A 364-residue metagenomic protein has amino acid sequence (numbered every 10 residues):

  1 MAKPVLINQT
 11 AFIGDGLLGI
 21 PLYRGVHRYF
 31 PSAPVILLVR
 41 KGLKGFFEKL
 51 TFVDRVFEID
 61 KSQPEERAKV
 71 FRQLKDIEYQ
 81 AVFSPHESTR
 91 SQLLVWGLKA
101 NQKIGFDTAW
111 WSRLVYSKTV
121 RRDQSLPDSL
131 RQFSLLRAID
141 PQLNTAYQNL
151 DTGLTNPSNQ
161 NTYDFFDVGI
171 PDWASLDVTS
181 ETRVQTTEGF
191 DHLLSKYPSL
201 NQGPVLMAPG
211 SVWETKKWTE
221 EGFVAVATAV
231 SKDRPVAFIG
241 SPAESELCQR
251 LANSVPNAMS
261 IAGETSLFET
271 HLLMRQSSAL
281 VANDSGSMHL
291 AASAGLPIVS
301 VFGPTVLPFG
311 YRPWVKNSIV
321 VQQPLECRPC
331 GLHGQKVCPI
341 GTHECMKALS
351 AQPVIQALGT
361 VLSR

Functional and structural regions predicted by a protein language model:
M1-R364: Catalytic machinery of carbohydrate-active enzymes, primarily nucleotide-sugar-dependent glycosyltransferases
